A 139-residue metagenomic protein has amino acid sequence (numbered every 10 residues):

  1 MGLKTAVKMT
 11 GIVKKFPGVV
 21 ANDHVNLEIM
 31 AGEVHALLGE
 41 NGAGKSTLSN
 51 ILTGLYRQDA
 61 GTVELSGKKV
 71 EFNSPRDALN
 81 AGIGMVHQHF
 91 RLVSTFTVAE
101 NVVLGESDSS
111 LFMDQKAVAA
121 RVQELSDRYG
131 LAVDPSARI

Functional and structural regions predicted by a protein language model:
M1-I139: Glycine-rich phosphate-binding loops of nucleotide-dependent enzymes
